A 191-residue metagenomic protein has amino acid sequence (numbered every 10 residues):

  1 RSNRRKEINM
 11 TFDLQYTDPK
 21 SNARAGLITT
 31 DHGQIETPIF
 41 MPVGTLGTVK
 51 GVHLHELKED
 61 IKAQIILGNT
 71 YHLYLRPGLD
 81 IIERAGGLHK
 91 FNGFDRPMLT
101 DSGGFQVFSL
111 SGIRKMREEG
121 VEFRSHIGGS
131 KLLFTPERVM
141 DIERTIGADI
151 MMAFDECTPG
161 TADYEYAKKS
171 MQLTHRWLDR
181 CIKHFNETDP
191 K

Functional and structural regions predicted by a protein language model:
R1-N9: Short, Lys/Arg-enriched N-terminal segments with co-localized hydrophobic residues within the first ~10-30 amino acids
I8-D189: Non-catalytic, usually N-terminal nucleic-acid engagement modules in DNA/RNA processing proteins
